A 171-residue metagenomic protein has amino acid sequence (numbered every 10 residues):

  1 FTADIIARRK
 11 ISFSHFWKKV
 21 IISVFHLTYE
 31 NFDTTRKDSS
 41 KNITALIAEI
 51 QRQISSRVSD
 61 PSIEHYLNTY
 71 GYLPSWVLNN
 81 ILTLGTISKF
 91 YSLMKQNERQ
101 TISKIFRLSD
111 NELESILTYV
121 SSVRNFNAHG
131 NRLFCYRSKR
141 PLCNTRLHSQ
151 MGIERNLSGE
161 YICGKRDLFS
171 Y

Functional and structural regions predicted by a protein language model:
F1-Y171: Long, contiguous internal "core" modules enriched in hydrophobic/ aromatic residues
